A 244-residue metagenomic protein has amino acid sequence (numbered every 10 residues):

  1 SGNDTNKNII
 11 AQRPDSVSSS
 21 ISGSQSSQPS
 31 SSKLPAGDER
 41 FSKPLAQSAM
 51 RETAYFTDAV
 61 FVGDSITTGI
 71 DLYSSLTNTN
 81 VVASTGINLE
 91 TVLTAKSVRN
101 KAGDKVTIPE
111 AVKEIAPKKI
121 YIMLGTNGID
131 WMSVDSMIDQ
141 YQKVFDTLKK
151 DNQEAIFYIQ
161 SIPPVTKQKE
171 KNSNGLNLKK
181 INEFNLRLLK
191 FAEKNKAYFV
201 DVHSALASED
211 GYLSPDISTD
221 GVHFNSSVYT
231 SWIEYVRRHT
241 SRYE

Functional and structural regions predicted by a protein language model:
S1-D58: N-terminal, intrinsically disordered, polar/charged segments of Gram-positive cell-envelope systems that serve as
Q47-Q140: Conserved SGNH/GDSL esterase-like catalytic core that processes O-acyl groups on lipids and polysaccharides
F56-D58, A116-I120, N152-F157, N195-Y198: Loop/turn elements at helix/coil->beta-strand transitions in domains of secreted/extracellular proteins
G63-I66, S74-S75, T126, S161-P164 (+2 more regions): A mature extracytoplasmic/lumenal domain signature
T68, L72, V106, E110 (+7 more regions): Solvent-exposed, polar/charged alpha-helical surfaces in well-ordered, non-transmembrane soluble domains, broadly
V82-T85, Q160, V200-A205: Conserved beta-strand termini and adjacent loop/short-helix elements that scaffold enzyme active sites in alpha/beta
M123-N127, K149-I181: Active-site segments of SGNH/GDSL-like serine hydrolases that catalyze O-acetyl group transfer/hydrolysis on lipids
V165-E244: Catalytic His-Asp segment of secreted/periplasmic serine-dependent ester chemistry enzymes
